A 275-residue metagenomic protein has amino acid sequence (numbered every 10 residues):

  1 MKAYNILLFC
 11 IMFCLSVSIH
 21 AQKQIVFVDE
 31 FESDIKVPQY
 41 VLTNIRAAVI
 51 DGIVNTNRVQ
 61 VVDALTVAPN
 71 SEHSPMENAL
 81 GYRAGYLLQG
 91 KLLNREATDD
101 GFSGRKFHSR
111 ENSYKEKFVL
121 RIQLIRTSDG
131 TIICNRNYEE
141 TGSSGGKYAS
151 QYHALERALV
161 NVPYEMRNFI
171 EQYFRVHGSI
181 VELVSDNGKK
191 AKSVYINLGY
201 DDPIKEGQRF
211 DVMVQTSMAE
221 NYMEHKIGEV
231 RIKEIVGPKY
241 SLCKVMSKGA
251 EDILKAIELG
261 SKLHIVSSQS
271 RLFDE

Functional and structural regions predicted by a protein language model:
M1-I6: Positively charged n-region of N-terminal signal peptides that target proteins for export
L7-S16: Bacterial N-terminal signal peptides
H20-Q60, E139, S144, Y173-S193 (+2 more regions): A structural "domain/chain start" motif
K23-K91, T131-N135, I204-Q208, M213-E220 (+1 more regions): N-terminal segment of the mature soluble domain
P75-I125, I235, R271: Surface-exposed short loop/turn segments
R110-V119, R126-N161, E220-S241, M246-D252: Short secondary-structure boundary motifs at beta->alpha junctions and helix caps
G145-S185: Anionic-ligand-binding alpha/beta catalytic cores of soluble enzymes and soluble regulatory domains that recognize
G237-E275: Glycine- and charge-enriched low-complexity intrinsically disordered segments
